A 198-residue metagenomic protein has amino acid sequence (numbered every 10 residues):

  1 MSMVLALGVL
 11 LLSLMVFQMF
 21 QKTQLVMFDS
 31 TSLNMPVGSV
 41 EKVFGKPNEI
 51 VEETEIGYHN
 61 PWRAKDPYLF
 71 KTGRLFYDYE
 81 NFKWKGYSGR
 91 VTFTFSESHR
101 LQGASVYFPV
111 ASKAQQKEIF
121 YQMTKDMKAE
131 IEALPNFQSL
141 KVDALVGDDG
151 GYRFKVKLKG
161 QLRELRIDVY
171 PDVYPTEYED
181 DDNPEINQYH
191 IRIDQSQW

Functional and structural regions predicted by a protein language model:
S2-V16: Hydrophobic membrane-insertion alpha-helices, especially the h-region of bacterial N-terminal signal peptides
T23-H59, S98-W198: Non-cytosolic coordination micro-motifs
S39, K46, I50-L75, Y79 (+1 more regions): Short N-terminal edge-element motif at the start of the domain
W84-S88, G160-L162: Glycine-centered tight beta-turn/hairpin loop motif at sheet-sheet or coil-to-beta transitions
G86-T92, I186: Short, surface-exposed coil-to-beta transition loops
